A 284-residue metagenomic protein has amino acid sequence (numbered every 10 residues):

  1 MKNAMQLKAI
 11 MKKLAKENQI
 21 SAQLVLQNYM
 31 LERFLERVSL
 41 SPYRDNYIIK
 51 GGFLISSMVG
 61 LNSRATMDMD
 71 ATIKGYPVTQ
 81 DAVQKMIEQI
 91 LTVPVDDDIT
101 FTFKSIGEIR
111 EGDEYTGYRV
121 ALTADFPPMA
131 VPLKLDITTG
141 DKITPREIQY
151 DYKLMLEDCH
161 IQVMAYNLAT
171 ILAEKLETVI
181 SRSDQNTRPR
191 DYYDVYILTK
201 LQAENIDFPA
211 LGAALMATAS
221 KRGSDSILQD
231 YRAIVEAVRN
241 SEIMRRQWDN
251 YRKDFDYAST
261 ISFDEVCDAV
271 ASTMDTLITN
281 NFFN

Functional and structural regions predicted by a protein language model:
M1-Y47, S56-A65, M69-N284: Structured mid-to-C-terminal alpha-helical surface segments
